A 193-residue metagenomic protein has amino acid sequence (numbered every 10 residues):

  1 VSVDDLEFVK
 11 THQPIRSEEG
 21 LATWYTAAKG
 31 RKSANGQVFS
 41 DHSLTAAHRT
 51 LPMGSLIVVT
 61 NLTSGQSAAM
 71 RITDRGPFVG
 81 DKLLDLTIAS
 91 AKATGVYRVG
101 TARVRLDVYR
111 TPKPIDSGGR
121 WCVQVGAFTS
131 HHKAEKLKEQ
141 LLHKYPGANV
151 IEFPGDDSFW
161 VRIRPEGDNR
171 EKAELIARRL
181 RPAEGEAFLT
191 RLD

Functional and structural regions predicted by a protein language model:
V1-C122, A127-E139, R179, R191-D193: Secreted/periplasmic proteins
T129-D193: Extracytoplasmic
